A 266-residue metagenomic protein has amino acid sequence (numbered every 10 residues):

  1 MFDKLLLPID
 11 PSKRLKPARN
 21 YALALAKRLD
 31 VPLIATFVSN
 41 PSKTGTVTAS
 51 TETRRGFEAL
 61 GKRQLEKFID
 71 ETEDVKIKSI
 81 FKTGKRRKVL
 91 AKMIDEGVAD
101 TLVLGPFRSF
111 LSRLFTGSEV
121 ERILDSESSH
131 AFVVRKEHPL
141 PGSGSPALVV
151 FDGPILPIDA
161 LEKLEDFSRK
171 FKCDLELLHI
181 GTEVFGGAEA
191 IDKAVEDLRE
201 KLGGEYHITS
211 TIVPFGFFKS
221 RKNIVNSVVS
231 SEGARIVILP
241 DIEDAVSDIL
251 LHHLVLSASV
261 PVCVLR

Functional and structural regions predicted by a protein language model:
M1-A49, P146-I212, G233-A234, S257-A258 (+1 more regions): Small/aliphatic-rich secondary-structure junction motif
E52-R63: A short acidic, glycine-rich active-site loop that binds or catalyzes chemistry on phosphate/adenosine moieties
E73-I80, Y206-P214: Short beta-strand elements in bilobed, periplasmic/extracellular small-molecule ligand-binding domains
D74, V98-A99, G233-A234: Short, high-confidence coil segments that cap the C-terminus of an alpha-helix and link into the following beta-strand
F81-V89, F215-N223: Charged docking surfaces used in two-component/phosphorelay signaling
V89-H138: Hydrophobic alpha-helical segments and helix pairs
K92-G97, I224-E232: Short, well-structured alpha-helical segments in soluble
L104-R122, I236-A258, R266: Glycine-rich, Arg-bearing micro-motifs that act as flexible, cationic patches
